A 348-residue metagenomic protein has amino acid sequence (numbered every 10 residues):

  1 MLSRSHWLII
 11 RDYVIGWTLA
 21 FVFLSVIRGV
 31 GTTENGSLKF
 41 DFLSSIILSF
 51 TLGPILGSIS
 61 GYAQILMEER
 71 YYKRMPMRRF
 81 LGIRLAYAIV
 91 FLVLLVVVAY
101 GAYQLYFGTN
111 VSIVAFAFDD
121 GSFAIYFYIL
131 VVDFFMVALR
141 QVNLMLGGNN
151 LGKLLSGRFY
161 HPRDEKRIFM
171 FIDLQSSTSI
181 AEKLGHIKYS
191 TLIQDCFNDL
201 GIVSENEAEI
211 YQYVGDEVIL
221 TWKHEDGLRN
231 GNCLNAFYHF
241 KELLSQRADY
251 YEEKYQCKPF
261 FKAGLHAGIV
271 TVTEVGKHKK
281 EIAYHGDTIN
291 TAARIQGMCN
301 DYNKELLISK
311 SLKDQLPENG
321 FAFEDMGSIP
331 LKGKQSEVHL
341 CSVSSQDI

Functional and structural regions predicted by a protein language model:
M1-I47: Membrane-anchoring hydrophobic segments
A20-F21, L43-I65: Generic alpha-helical transmembrane segments
L56-M67, R79-D120: Hydrophobic transmembrane alpha-helices
L105-E165: Regulatory cytosolic signal-relay segments
H161-N235: Catalytic NTP-binding/metal-coordinating core of nucleotidyl cyclase/transferase enzymes
N206-N232, A248-D287: Catalytic core of nucleotidyl cyclases, primarily class III adenylyl/guanylyl cyclases
H266, D287-K310: Catalytic/regulatory signature loops of cyclic-dinucleotide turnover enzymes and related class III nucleotidyl cyclases
D301-I348: Cytosolic regulatory/linker segments at or just downstream of nucleotide-handling modules in signal-transduction
